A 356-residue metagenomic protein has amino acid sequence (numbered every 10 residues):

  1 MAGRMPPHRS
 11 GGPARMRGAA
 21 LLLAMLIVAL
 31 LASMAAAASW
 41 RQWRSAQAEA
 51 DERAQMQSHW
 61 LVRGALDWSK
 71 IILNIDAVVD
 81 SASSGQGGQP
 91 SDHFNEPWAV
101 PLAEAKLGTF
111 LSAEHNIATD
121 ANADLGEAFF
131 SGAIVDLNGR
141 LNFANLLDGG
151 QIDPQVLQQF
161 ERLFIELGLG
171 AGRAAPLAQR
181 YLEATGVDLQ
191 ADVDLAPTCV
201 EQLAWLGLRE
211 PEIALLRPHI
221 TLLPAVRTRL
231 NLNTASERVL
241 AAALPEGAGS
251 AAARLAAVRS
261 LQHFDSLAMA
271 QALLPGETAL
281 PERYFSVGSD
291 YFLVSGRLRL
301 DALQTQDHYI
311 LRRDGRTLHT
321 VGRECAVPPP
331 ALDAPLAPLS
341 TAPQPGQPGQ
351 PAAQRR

Functional and structural regions predicted by a protein language model:
A2-R4, H8-R9, P13, A19-R356: Compositionally biased linear targeting/interaction segments
